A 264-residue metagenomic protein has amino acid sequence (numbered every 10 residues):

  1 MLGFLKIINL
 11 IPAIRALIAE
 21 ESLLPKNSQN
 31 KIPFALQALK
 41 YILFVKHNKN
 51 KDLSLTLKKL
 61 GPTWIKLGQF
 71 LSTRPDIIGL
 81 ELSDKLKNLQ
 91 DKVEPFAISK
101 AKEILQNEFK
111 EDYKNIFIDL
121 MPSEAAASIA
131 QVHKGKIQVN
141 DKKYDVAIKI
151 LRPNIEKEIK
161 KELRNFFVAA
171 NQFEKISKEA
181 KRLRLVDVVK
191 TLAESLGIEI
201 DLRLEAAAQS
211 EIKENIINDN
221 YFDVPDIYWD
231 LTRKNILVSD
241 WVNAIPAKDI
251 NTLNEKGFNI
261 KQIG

Functional and structural regions predicted by a protein language model:
M1-Q131, I137, K157-V189, A193-L196: N-terminal accessory/targeting segments that precede structured cores
G68, V132, I148, E205 (+1 more regions): Residue-level signature of catalytic and energy-coupling elements of molecular machines, predominantly ATP/GTP-dependent
K87-E94, Q106, K110, K160-K161 (+1 more regions): ATP-dependent phospho-/nucleotidyl transfer catalytic cores
M121-A127, K134-N140, E158, D219 (+2 more regions): Replace "in large, NTP-powered and nucleic-acid-processing enzymes" with "in large, NTP-powered factors and other
I129, Y144, K234-N235: Residues on conserved beta-strands of the protein kinase catalytic domain
K134, Y144-L151: Glycine-rich ATP phosphate-binding loop
Y144, N154-I159: Conserved ATP-binding/catalytic core of the eukaryotic-like protein kinase fold, especially serine/threonine kinases
